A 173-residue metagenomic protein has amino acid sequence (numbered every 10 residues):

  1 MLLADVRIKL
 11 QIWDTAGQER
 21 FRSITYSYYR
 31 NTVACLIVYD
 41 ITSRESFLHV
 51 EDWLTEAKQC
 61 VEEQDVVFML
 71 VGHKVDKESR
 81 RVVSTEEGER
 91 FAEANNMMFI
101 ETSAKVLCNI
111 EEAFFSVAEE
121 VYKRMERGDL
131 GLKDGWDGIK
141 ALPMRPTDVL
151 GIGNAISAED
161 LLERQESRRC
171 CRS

Functional and structural regions predicted by a protein language model:
M1-S23: Switch I (G2) and immediately adjacent beta-strands of P-loop GTPase domains
L3-R7, V61-S173: Conserved P-loop small GTPase signature centered on TRAFAC-class small GTPases
I12, L36-D40, L70-H73, T102: Conserved beta-strand segments of the P-loop GTPase G domain that flank and frequently precede/overlap
A16, T42, K105: Adenine-nucleotide cofactor-binding loop residues
R20, I24, S46, E87 (+1 more regions): Short acidic active-site motifs
T32-E51, V61-D65, D76-V82: Conserved Switch II/interswitch segment of TRAFAC-class P-loop GTPases
L54-T55: Generic structural signal for well-ordered alpha-helices, preferentially at hydrophobic/aromatic core positions
